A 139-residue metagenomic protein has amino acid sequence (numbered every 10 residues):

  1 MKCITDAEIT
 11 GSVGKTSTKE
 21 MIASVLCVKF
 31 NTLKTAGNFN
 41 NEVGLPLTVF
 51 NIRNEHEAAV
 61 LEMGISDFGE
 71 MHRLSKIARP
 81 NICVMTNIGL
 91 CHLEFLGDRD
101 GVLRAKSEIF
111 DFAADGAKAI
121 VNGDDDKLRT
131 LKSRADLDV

Functional and structural regions predicted by a protein language model:
M1-G123, K127-D136: Phosphate-binding loop of NTP-binding sites
V139: Rossmann-fold dehydrogenase core element
